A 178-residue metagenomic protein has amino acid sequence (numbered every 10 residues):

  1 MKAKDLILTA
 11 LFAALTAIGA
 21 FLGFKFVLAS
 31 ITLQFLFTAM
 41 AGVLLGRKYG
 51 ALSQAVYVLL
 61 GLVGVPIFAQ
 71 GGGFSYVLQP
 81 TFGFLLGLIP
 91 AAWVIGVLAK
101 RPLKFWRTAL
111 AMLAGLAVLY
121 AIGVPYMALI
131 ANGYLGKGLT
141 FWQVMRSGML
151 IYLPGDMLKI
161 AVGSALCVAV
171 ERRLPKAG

Functional and structural regions predicted by a protein language model:
M1-S53, V63: Hydrophobic transmembrane alpha-helices
I7, L11-A13, I18, S75-A121: Short helix-perturbing small/polar motifs within transmembrane alpha-helices
T16, A20, G42, G61 (+4 more regions): Structural signal for membrane-spanning alpha-helices in multi-pass inner-membrane proteins, emphasizing helix cores
G19-I31, V58-A91: Interfacial aromatic-anchored transmembrane helix boundaries in multi-pass membrane proteins
L44-K48, V94-P102, A169-L174: Structural signal for the C-terminal ends of transmembrane alpha-helices and the immediately following loop
G50-Y57, V65-F68, I95, L119 (+2 more regions): Alpha-helical transmembrane segments and their lipid-water interface positions in multi-pass membrane proteins
L103-G178: Membrane-embedded alpha-helical hairpins and interfacial helices in multi-pass inner-membrane proteins
